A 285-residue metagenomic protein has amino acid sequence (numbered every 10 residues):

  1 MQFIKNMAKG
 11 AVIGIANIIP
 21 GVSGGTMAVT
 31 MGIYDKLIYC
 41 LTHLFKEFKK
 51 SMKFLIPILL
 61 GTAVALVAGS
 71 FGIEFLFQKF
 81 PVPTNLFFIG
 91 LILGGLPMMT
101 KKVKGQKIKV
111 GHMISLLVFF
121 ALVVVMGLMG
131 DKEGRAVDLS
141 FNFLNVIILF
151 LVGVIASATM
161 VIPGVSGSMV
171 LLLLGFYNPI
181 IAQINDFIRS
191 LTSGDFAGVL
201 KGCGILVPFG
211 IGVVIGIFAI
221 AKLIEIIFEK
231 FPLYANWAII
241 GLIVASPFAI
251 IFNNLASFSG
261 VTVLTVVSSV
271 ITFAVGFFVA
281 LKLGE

Functional and structural regions predicted by a protein language model:
Q2-N17, S23-V161, V165-E285: Multi-pass membrane proteins that catalyze or facilitate reactions on polyprenyl-/lipid-phosphate substrates and their
